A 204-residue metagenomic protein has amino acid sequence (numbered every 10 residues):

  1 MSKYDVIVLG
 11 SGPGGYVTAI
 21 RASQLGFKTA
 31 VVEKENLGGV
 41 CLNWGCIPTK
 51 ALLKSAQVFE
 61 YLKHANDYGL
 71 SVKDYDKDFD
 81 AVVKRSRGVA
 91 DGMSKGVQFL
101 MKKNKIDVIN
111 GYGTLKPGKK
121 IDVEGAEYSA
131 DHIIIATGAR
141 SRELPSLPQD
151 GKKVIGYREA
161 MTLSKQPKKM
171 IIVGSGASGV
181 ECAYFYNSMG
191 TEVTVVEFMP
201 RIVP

Functional and structural regions predicted by a protein language model:
M1-G12, Q166-V173: Beta1/beta-strand and adjacent pyrophosphate-binding region of the FAD-binding site in flavoprotein oxidoreductases
S2-Y4, I20-F27, V32-Q166, M199-V203: Glycine-rich flavin
Y4-V31, G179-S188: N-terminal Rossmann-like FAD-binding beta1-loop-alpha1 element of flavoenzymes
L9, R87-G88, V173, P204: Residue-level marker of alpha-helix boundaries and capping positions
S164-I202: Rossmann-like NAD(P)H-binding beta-loop-alpha module
